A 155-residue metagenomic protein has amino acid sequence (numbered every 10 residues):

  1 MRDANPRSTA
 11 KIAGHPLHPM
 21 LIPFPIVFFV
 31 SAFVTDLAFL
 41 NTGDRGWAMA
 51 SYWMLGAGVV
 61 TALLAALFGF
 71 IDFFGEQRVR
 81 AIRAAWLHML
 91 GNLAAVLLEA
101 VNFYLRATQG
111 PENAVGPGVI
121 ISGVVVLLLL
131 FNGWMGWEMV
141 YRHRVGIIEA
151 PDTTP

Functional and structural regions predicted by a protein language model:
M1-P155: Polytopic transmembrane helical bundles with strong interfacial aromatic enrichment
